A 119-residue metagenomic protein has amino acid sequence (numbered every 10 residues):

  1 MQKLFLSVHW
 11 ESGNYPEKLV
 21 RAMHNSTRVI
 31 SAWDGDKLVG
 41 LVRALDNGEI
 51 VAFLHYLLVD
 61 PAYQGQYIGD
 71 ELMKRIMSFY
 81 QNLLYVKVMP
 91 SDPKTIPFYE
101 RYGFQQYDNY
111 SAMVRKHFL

Functional and structural regions predicted by a protein language model:
M1-N14, Y110: Short amphipathic alpha-helix that is part of the acyltransferase structural core
V20, H24-V42: Conserved beta-hairpin
D46-L54, Q64: A conserved beta-turn-beta hairpin within the catalytic core of GNAT-like acetyltransferases that forms part
Y63-L72: Conserved acetyl-CoA pyrophosphate-binding loop and the N-cap/start of the following alpha-helix in GNAT-like
M73, S78-S91: Conserved GNAT acetyl-CoA-binding A-motif
K87-P97, V114-H117: Conserved beta-strand-loop-alpha-helix junction that forms the acyl-donor binding cleft
Y102-N109: Conserved acetyl-CoA-binding loop of GNAT-fold acetyltransferases
